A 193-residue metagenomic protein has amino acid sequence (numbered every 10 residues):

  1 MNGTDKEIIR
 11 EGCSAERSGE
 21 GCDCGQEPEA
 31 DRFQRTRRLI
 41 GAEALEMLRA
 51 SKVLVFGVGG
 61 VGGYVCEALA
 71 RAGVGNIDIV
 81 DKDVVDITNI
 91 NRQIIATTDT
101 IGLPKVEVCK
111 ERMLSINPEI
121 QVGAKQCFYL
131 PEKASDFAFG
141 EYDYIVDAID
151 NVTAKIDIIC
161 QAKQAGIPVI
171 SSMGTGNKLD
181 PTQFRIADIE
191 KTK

Functional and structural regions predicted by a protein language model:
M1-L54: N-terminal charged helix/coil linker that caps or initiates catalytic domains
N2-G3, I8-I9, Y144-K193: E1/E1-like adenylate-forming module used to activate ubiquitin-like modifiers and sulfur-carrier proteins
V55-G57, V80: Conserved N-terminal Rossmann-fold NAD(P)-binding element of oxidoreductases
V61-G62: Hydrophobic/small residue at the entry helix of a nucleotide-binding pocket
L69: Aromatic pocket-lining residues of Rossmann-like dinucleotide-binding sites
V74, I79-N117: Glycine-rich phosphate-binding loop and adjoining beta1-alpha1-beta2 segment of Rossmann-like nucleotide-binding folds
D99, Q121-Y129: Conserved SAM-binding strand-loop segment of SAM-dependent methyltransferases
E132-E141: Short amphipathic alpha-helix with an adjacent loop that forms part of the alpha/beta core around
